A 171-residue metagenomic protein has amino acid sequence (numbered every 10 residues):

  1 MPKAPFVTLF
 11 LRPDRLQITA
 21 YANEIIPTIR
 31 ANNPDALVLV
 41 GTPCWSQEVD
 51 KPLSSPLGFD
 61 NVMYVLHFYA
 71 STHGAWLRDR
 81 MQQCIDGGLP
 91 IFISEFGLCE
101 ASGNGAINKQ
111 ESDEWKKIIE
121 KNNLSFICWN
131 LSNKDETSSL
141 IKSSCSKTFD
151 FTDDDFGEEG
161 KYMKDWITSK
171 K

Functional and structural regions predicted by a protein language model:
P2-S125, W129-N133, S138-S169: Extracellular glycoside hydrolase catalytic/binding regions
